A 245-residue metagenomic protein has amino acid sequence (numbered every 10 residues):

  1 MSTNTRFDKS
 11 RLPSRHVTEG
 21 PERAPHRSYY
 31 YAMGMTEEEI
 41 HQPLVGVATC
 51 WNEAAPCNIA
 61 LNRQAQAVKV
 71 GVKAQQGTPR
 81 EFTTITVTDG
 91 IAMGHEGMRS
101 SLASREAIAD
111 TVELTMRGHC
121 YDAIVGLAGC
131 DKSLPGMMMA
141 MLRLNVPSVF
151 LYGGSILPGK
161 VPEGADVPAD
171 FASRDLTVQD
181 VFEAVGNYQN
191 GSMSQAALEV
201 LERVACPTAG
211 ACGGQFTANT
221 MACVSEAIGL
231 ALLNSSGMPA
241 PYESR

Functional and structural regions predicted by a protein language model:
M1-E39, A74: N-terminal amphipathic/basic leader segments beginning at the initiator methionine
T5-S14, V45-N52, I85-R99, E183 (+2 more regions): Gly-rich Lys/Arg/Thr-decorated short loops/hinges at beta-loop-alpha junctions or inter-strand turns that position
L12-H16, E37-I40, Q76-T84, M193-L201 (+2 more regions): Flexible, glycine/charged-enriched surface loops at secondary-structure junctions
P13, V17, M35, N52-A60 (+1 more regions): A short N-terminal beta->alpha junction/helix N-cap motif
E38-Y152: Long, structured ligand/cofactor-binding scaffold of large enzymes
S101-R245: Active-site cavity-forming subdomains of large catalytic enzyme subunits
